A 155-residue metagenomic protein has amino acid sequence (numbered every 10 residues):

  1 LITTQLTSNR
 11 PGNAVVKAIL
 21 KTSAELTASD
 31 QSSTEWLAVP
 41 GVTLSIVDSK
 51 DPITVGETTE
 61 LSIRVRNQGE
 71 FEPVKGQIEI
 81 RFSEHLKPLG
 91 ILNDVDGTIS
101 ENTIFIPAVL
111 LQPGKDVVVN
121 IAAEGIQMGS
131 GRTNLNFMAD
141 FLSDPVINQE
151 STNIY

Functional and structural regions predicted by a protein language model:
L1-Y155: Exported/extracytosolic protein signature
